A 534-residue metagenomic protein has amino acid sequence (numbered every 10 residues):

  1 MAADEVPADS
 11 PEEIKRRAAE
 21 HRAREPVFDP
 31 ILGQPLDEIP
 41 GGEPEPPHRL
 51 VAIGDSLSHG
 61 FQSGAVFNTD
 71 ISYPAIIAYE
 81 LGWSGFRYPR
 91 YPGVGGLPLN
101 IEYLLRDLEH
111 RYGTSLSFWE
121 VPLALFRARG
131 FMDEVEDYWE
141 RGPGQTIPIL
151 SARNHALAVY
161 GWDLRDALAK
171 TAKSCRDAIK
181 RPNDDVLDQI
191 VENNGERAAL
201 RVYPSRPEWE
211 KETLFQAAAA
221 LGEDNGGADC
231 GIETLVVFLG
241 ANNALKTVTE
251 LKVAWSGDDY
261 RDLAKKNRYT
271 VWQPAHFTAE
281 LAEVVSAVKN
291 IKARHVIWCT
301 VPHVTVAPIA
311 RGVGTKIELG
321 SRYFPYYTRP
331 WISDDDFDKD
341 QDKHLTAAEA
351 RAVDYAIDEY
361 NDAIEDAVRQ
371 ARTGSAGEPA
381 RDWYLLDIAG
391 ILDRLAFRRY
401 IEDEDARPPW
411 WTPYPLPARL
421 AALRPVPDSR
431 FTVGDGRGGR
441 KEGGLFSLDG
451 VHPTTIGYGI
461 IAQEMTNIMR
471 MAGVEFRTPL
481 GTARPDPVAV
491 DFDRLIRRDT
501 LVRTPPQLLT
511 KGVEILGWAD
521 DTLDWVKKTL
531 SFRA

Functional and structural regions predicted by a protein language model:
M1-N193, N225-A228, D449-G450, I456 (+1 more regions): N-terminal secretory targeting modules
P46-R49, A228-L235, I291-I297, R372-Y384: Loop/turn elements at helix/coil->beta-strand transitions in domains of secreted/extracellular proteins
A52, S72, I76, T213 (+8 more regions): Extracytoplasmic/secreted proteins, especially bacterial periplasmic and envelope-associated proteins
H59-Q62, D107-W272, R294, W298-T315 (+3 more regions): Oxyanion-hole/transition-state-stabilizing segment in secreted/luminal serine hydrolases and related acyltransferases
Q62, A78-W83, E223, G240 (+4 more regions): Sec-exported extracytoplasmic/periplasmic mature domains
A75-I77, E233-L235, A418-P485: Histidine-centered active-site loop/cap adjacent to the catalytic His in serine esterases/O-acetyl transfer systems
E212-F215, A219-D229, S286-K289, R369-A380: Alpha-helix termini
H303, A310-Y355, E365-Q370, G374-H452: Mobile gating loops/cap/lid regions near enzyme active sites that modulate substrate access
